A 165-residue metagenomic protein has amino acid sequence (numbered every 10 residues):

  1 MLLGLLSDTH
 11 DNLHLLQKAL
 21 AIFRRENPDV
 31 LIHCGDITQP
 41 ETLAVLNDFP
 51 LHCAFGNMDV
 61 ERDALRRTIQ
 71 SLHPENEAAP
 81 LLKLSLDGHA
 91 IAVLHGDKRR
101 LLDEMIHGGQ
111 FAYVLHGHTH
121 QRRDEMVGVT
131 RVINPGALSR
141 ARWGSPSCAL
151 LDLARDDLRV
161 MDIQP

Functional and structural regions predicted by a protein language model:
L2-H10, A90-D97, R131-G136, V160-M161: Active-site-proximal beta-strand elements of phosphoester/diester hydrolases
L2-S85: Core catalytic region of metal-dependent phosphoesterases/phosphodiesterases, especially metallo-beta-lactamase-like
H10-L15, T38-E41, M58-A64, K98-D103 (+2 more regions): Active-site environment of divalent metal-dependent phosphoester hydrolases
R25, E77-D87, G109-Q110, M126-G128 (+1 more regions): Binuclear metal-dependent phosphoesterase catalytic core
I32, H52-A54, Y113-L115, R131-I133 (+1 more regions): Hydrophobic/aromatic beta-strand patches that form the interior of the parallel beta-sheet core in alpha/beta enzyme
L43-D48, M105-G108, R123-V129: Short loop/helix-cap segments at secondary-structure boundaries that form the rim of catalytic
Q70-S71, V93-R99, H116-Q121, D152-R159: Short flexible/disordered coil segments
A79-H118: Internal catalytic-core helix/loop-beta-alpha segment that presents or stabilizes conserved functional determinants
